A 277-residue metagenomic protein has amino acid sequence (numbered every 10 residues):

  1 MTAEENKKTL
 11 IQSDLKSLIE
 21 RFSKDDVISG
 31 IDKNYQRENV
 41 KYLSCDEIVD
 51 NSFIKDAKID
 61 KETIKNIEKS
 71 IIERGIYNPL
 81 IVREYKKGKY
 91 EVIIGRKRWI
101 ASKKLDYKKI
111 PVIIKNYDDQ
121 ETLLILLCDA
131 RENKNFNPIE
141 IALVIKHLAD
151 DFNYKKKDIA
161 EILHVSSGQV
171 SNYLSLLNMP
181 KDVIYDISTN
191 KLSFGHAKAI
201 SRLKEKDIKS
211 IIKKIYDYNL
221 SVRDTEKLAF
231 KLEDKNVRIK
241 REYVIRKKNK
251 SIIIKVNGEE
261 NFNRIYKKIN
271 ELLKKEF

Functional and structural regions predicted by a protein language model:
T2-I113: Short, charged/polar connector segments at secondary-structure boundaries
E5, F136-F277: Amphipathic alpha-helical extensions and coiled-coil-like segments
V49-A57, L126-E132, N249-G258: Short hinge/gating elements
K55-D56, K97-R98, N133, V165-S167 (+1 more regions): Short, cationic motifs built from Arg/Lys/His that form the positively charged side of catalytic pockets
N78, L127-L143: Short, Lys/Arg-enriched anionic-surface-contact patches
Y85, K115-D118, H164: Short, ordered loop/turn segments at secondary-structure junctions
I113-K115, I253: General small-molecule cofactor/ligand-binding pocket signal
Q120-L123: Switch/connector loops and helix/strand junctions flanking conserved nucleotide-binding motifs in nucleotide-processing
